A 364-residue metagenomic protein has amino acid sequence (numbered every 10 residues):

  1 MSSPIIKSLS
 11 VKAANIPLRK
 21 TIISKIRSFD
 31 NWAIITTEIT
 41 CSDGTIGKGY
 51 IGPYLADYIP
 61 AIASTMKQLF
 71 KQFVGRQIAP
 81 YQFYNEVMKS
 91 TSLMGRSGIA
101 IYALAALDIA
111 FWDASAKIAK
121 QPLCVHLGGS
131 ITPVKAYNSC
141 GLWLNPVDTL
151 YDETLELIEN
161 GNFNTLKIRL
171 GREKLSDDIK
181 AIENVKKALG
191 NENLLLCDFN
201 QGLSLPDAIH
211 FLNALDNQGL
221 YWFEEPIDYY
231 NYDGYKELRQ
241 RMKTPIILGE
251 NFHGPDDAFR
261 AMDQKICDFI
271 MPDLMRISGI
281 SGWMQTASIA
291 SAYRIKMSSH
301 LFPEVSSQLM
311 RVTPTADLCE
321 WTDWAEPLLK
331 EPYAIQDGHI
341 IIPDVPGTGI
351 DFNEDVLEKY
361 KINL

Functional and structural regions predicted by a protein language model:
S3, S10, T40-I118: Metal- or metallocofactor-binding catalytic centers and their adjacent structured scaffolds across diverse enzyme
P4-L18, S28, S298-L364: Flexible C-terminal active-site loop/helix
I6, G44, L107, K120 (+7 more regions): Conserved, mostly hydrophobic/aromatic
S28-T36: Short catalytic helix/loop segments, enriched in acidic residues and glycine and frequently bearing histidine
I35-S42, Y333-I335: Short beta-strand elements
G49, A136-C140, N164-I168, L195-F199 (+5 more regions): Hydrophobic faces of well-ordered beta-strands that scaffold small-molecule active sites in alpha/beta enzyme cores
V125-R241: Metal-dependent enolase-superfamily TIM-barrel catalytic cores that perform enediolate-based chemistry
N213, G219, Y230-H339: Shared catalytic-loop signature of beta/alpha-barrel
